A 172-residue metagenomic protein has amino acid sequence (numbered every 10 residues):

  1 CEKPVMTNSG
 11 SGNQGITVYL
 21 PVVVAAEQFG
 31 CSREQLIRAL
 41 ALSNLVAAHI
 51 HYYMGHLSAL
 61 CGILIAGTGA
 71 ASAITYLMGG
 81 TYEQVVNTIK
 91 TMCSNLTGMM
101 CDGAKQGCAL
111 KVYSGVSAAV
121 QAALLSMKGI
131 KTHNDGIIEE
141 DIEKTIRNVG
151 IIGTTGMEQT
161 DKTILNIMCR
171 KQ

Functional and structural regions predicted by a protein language model:
C1, S32-I50, K90-G98: Acidic-glycine-rich active-site phosphate/pyrophosphate-binding loop
C1-T7, A47-L57, M100-K105: Glycine/charged-rich beta-loop-alpha catalytic/anionic-binding loops adjacent to active sites
E2-L20, C61-I65: Conserved phosphate/anionic-ligand binding catalytic regions in large, soluble enzymes, centered on
S9, N13, E34, L57-G62 (+1 more regions): Alpha-helix capping and helix-loop boundary segments enriched in small/acidic/polar residues
G15-C31, A71-G79: Alpha-helical support elements that line or immediately flank enzyme active sites and cofactor-binding pockets
G55-Q84: C-terminal structural cap/anchor segments
I74-Q172: Functionally critical mobile loop/hinge segments
